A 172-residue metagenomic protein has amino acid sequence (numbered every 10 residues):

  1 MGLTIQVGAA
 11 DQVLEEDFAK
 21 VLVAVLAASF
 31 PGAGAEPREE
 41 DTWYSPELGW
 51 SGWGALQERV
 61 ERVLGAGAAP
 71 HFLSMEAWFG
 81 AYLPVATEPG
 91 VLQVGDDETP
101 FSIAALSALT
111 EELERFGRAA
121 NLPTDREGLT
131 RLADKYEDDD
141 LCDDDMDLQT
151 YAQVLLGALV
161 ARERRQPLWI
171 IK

Functional and structural regions predicted by a protein language model:
M1-R164, I171-K172: Acidic (Asp/Glu-rich) sequence patches and key acidic residues that form negatively charged surfaces used
